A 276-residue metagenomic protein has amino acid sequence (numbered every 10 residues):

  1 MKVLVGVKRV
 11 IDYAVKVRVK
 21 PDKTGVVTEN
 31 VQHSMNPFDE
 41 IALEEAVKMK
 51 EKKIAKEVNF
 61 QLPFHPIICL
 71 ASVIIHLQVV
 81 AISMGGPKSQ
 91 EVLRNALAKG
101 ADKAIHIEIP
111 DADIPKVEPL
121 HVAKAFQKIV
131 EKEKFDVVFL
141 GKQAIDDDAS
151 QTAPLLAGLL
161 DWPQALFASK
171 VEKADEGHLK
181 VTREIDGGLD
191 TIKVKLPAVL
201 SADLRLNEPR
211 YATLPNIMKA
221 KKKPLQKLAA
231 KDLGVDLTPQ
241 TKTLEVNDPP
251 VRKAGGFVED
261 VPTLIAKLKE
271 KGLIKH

Functional and structural regions predicted by a protein language model:
M1-H276: N-terminal glycine-rich FAD/FM-binding segment characteristic of electron-transfer flavoproteins
